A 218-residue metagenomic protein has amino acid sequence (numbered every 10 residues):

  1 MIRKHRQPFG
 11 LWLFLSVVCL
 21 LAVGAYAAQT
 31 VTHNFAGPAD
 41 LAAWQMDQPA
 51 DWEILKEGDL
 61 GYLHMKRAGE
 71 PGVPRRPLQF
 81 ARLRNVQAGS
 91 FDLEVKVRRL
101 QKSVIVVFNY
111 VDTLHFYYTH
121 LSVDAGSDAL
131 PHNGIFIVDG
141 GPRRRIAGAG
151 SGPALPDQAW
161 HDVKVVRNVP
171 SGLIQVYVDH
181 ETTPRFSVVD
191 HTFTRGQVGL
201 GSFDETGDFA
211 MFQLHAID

Functional and structural regions predicted by a protein language model:
W12-A22: Bacterial N-terminal signal peptides
A27-Q48: Extracellular carbohydrate-recognition regions
I54-Q79: Short carbohydrate-recognition loop motifs
P71-V138: Secretory/extracellular carbohydrate-interaction modules and structurally similar beta-sandwich "look-alikes"
V95, A159-N168, I174-V176: Short tryptophan-centered beta-strand motifs in secreted/extracellular beta-sheet-rich domains of glycan-recognition
G140-D162: Short, aromatic/His-centered strand-loop micro-motif at the edge of beta-sheets
Y177-Q197: Short, solvent-exposed beta-strand-to-loop segments that form ligand-recognition rims of beta-rich domains
D190-D218: Ligand-recognition surfaces built from glycine- and aromatic
